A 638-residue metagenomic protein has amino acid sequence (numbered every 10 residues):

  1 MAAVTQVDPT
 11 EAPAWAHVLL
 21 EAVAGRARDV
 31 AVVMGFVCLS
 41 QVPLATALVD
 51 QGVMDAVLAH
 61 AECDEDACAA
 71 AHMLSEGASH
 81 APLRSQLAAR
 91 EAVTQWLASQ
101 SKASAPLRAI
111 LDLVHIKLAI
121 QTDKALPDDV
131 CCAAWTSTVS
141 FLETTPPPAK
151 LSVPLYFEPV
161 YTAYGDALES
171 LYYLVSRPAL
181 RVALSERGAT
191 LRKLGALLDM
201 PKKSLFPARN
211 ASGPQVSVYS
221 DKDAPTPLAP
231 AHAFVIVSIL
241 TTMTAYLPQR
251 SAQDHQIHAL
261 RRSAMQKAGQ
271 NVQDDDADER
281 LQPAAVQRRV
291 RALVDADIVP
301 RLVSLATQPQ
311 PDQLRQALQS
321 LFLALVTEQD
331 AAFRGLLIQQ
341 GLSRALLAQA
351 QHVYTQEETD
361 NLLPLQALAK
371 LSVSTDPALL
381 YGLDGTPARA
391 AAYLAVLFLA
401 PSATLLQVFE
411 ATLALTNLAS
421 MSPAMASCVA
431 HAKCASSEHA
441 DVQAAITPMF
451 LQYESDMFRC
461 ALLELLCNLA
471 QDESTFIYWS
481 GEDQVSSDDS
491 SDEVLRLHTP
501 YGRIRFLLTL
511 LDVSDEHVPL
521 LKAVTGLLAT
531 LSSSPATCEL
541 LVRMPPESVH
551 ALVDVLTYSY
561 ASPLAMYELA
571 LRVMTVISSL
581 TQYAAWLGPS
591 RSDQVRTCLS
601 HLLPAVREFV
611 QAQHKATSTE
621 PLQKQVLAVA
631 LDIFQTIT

Functional and structural regions predicted by a protein language model:
M1-D8, R28-P43, A59, C68-L83 (+11 more regions): Alpha-helical solenoid repeat architecture
V4-P13, H17-E21, V32-G35, T46 (+13 more regions): Alpha-solenoid helical repeat scaffolds
Q6-P9, S40-A47, S79-Q86, Q121-D128 (+14 more regions): Alpha-solenoid ARM/HEAT helical repeat scaffolds used for protein-protein interactions
W15-V23, V53-L58, V93-A98, A134-E143 (+11 more regions): Buried hydrophobic core positions in alpha-solenoid tandem helical repeats
G25-D29, D66, A105-R108, P159-A163 (+10 more regions): Positions within the helices of HEAT/ARM-like alpha-solenoid repeats
T136-Y161, M200-A229, L302-A306, D515 (+2 more regions): Acidic, Ser/Thr- and Gly/Pro-rich intrinsically disordered linkers and low-complexity segments that flank or connect
A233, V237-L305: Acidic, serine/threonine- and proline-enriched intrinsically disordered linkers and terminal tails in large eukaryotic
M457, S480-T638: Intrinsically disordered terminal tails
